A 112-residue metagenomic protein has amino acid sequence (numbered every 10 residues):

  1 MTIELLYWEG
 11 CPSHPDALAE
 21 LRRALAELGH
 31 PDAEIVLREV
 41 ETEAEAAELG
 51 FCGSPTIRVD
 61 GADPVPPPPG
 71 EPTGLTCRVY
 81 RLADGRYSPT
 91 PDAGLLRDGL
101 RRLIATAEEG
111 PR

Functional and structural regions predicted by a protein language model:
M1-C52, T56-R112: Non-globular targeting/processing and membrane-anchoring segments
